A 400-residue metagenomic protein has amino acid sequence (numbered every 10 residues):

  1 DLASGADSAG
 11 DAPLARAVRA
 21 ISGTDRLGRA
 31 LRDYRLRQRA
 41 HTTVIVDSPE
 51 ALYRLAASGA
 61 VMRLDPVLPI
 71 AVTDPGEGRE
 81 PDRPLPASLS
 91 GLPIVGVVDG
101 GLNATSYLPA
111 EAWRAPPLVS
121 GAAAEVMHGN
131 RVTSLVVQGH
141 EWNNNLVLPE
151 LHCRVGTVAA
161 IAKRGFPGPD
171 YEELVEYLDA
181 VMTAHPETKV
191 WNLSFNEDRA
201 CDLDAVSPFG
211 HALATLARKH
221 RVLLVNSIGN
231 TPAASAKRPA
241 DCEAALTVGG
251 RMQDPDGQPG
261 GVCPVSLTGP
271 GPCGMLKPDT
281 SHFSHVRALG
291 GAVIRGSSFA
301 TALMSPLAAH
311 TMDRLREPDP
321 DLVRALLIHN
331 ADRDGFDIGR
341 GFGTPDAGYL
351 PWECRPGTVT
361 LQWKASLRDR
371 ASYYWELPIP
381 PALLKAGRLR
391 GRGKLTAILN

Functional and structural regions predicted by a protein language model:
D1-A87: Autoinhibitory propeptides
A12, I161-A240, A292-R295, F299: Substrate-binding/access-modulating region of protease and related hydrolase catalytic domains
L55-G59, T215-R218, K237-L246, R316: Short, surface-exposed basic-aromatic patches at helix termini and helix-loop junctions that form
P84-A115, V119-D170, C242-A244, G271-L276 (+1 more regions): Subtilisin-like serine protease catalytic core
G91-V95, D99-N103, Y107, S235-A309 (+1 more regions): Extracellular S/T/G-rich loop segment that most often corresponds to the catalytic His/Ser-adjacent loop
V98-G101, A159-I161, L193-E197, S227-N230 (+2 more regions): Active-site-proximal beta-strand/loop segments in catalytic clefts of secreted hydrolases
L315-R392: C-terminal subdomain of the subtilisin-like protease fold in secreted/lumenal serine endopeptidases
G391-N400: A short beta-strand element within beta-rich, extracytoplasmic domains of secreted/secretory-pathway proteins
